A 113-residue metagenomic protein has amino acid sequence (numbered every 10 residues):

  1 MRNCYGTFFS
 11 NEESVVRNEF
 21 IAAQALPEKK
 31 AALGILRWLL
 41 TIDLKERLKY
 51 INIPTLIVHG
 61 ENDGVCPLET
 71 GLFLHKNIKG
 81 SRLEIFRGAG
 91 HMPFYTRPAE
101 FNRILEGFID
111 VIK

Functional and structural regions predicted by a protein language model:
M1-K49: Conserved alpha/beta-hydrolase catalytic His-Asp/Glu region
C4, L36, L74, F101 (+2 more regions): Hydrophobic "lid"/C-terminal helical patch of Rossmann-like NAD(P)-dependent dehydrogenase/epimerase domains
P27, C66, T96: Residue-level signal for the nucleotide or nucleotide-sugar donor/cofactor binding architecture
K49, H75-N77: Solvent-exposed polar/charged
I51, I57-H59, D63: Short beta-strand/loop motif that positions the catalytic acidic residue of the alpha/beta-hydrolase fold
N52-I53, G80: Active-site acidic short loop of glycosyltransferases
G64-T70: Conserved alpha/beta-hydrolase "acid-adjacent" motif
S81-K113: Catalytic active-site module of serine/aspartate enzymes centered on a nucleophile-bearing elbow/loop
